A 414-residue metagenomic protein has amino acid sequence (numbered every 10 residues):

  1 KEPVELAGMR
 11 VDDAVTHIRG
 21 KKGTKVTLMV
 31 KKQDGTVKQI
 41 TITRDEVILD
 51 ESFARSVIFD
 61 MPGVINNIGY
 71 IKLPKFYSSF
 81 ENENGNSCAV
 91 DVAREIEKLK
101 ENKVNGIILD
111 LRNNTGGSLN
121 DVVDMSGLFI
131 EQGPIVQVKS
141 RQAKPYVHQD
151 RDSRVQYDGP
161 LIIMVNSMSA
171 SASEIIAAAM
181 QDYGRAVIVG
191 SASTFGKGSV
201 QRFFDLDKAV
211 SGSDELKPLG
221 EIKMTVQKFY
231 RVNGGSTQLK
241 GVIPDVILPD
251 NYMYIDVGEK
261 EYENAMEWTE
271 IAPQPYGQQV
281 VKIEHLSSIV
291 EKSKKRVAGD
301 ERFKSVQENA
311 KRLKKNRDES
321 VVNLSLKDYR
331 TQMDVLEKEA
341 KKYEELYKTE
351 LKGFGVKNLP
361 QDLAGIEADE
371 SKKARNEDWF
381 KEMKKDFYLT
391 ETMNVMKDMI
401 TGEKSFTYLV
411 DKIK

Functional and structural regions predicted by a protein language model:
K1-E2, F80-G85, D205-P218, G365 (+2 more regions): Low-complexity, polar-biased intrinsically disordered regions enriched in Pro/Ser/Thr/Gly
K1-V210, K381, K385: Cleft-lining beta-strand/loop regions that shape enzyme active-site pockets
T24-V26, K38, G69, N105-I107 (+8 more regions): Structural beta-strand/beta-sheet cores of well-ordered domains, especially the beta-sheet scaffolds that support
T43-D45, P74, Q227, P249 (+1 more regions): A structural detector for beta-sheet-dominated domains
S153-Y157, A209-D214, T269-Y276: A general structural signal for short secondary-structure boundary/capping elements
A172, G184, V189-V257: Polar, glycine-rich mid-to-C-terminal structural blocks that act as macromolecule-binding/assembly scaffolds
R231-V410: Conserved functional hotspot residues or short segments at active or partner-binding sites across diverse domains
K412-K414: Short, solvent-exposed mixed-charge patches
